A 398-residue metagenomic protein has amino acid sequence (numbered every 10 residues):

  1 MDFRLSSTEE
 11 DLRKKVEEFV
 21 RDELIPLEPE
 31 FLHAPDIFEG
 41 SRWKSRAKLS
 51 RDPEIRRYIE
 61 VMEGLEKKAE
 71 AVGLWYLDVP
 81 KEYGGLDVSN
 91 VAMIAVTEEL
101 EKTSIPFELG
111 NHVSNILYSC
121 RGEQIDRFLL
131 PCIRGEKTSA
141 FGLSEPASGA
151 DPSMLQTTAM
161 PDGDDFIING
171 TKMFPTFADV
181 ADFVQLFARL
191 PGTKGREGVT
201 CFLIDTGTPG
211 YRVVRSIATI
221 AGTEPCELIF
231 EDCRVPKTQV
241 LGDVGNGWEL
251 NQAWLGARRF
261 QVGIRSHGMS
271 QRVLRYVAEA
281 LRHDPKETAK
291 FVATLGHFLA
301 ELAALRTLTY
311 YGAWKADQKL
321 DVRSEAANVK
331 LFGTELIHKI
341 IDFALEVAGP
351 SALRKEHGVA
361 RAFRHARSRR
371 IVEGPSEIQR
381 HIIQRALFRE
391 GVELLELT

Functional and structural regions predicted by a protein language model:
M1-L109, R127, P131, E393-T398: Amphipathic, small/basic residue-rich leader segments at the start of a protein or domain
D2, V91, A95-V96, S114 (+2 more regions): Glycine-rich phosphate/cofactor-binding loops in nucleotide/flavin-utilizing enzymes
F3-L5, Y211-A304, R369, L394-T398: Glycine-rich beta->alpha junctions and the first turn(s) of the following alpha-helix
E28-D36, A278-V292, A303-T334, H338-R354: C-terminal helix-coil-helix/basic helical segment that borders enzyme active sites and/or dimer interfaces and provides
F107-R127, G149: N-terminal glycine-rich flavin-associated loop
G135-L143: A short, Trp-centered hydrophobic/proline-enriched beta-strand micro-motif
T157-M160: A structural signal for short hydrophobic beta-strand segments in well-ordered beta-sheet cores
N169-R212: A short core secondary-structure module
